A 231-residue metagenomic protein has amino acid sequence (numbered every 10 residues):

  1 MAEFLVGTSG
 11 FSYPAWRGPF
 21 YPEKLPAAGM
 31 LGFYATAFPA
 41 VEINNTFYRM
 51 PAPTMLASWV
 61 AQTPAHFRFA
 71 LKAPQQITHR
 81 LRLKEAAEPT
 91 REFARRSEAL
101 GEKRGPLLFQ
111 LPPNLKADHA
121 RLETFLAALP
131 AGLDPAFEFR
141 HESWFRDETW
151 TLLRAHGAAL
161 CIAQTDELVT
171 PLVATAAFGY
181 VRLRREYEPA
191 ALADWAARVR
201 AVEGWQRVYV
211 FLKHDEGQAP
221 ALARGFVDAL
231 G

Functional and structural regions predicted by a protein language model:
M1-G231: Residues lining hydrophobic/aromatic ligand-binding pockets adjacent to catalytic sites
